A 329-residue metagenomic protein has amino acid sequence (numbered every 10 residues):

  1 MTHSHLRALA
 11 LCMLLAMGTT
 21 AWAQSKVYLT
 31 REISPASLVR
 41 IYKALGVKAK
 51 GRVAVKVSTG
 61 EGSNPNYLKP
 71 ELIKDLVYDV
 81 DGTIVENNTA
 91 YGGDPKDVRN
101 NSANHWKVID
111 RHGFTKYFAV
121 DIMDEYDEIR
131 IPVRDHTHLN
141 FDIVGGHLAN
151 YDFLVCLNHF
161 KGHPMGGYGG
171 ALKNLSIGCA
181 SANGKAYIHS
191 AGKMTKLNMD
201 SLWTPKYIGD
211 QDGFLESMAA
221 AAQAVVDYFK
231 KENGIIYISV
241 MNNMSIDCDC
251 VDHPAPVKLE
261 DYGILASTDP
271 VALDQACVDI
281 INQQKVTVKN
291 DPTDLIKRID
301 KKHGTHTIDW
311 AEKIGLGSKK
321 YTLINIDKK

Functional and structural regions predicted by a protein language model:
M1-A10: Bacterial N-terminal signal peptides that target proteins for export
A10-G18: Bacterial N-terminal signal peptides
T19-A23: Sec/Tat signal peptide C-region and signal peptidase I cleavage site
Q24-K329: Extended, low-polarity segments enriched in aliphatic/aromatic residues
